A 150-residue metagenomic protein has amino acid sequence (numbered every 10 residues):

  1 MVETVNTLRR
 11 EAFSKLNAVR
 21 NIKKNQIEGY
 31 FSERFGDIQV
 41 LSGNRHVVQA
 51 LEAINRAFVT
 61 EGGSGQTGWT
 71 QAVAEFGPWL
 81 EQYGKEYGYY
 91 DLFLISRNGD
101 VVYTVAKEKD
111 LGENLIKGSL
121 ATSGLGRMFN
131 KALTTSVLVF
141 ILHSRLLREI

Functional and structural regions predicted by a protein language model:
M1-A74, E81-Y90, R97, L138-F140: Juxtamembrane extracytoplasmic/periplasmic/luminal helical "stalk" adjacent to the first N-terminal
A74-I150: Extracytoplasmic/periplasmic ligand-binding sensor regions of membrane-associated signaling proteins
